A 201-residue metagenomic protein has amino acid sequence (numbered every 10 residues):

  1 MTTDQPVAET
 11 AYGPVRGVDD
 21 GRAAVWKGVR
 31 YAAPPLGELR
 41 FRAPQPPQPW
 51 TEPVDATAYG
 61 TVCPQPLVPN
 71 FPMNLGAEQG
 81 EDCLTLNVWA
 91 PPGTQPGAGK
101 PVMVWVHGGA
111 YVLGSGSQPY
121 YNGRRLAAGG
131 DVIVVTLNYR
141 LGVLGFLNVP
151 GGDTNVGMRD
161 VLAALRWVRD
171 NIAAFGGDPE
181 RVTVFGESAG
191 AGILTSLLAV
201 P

Functional and structural regions predicted by a protein language model:
M1-M158: Non-catalytic accessory segments of hydrolases
C83, D153-A174: Alpha/beta-hydrolase active-site loop
L86, V161, F185-S188: Serine-hydrolase catalytic core recognition
P101, V168, F175-E187: Alpha/beta-hydrolase fold nucleophile elbow
A128, D170, A199-V200: Short, well-ordered alpha-helices that flank and scaffold nucleotide-derived cofactor binding pockets
A191-P201: Short glycine-enriched nucleophile-adjacent loop and the immediately C-terminal alpha-helix near the catalytic center
